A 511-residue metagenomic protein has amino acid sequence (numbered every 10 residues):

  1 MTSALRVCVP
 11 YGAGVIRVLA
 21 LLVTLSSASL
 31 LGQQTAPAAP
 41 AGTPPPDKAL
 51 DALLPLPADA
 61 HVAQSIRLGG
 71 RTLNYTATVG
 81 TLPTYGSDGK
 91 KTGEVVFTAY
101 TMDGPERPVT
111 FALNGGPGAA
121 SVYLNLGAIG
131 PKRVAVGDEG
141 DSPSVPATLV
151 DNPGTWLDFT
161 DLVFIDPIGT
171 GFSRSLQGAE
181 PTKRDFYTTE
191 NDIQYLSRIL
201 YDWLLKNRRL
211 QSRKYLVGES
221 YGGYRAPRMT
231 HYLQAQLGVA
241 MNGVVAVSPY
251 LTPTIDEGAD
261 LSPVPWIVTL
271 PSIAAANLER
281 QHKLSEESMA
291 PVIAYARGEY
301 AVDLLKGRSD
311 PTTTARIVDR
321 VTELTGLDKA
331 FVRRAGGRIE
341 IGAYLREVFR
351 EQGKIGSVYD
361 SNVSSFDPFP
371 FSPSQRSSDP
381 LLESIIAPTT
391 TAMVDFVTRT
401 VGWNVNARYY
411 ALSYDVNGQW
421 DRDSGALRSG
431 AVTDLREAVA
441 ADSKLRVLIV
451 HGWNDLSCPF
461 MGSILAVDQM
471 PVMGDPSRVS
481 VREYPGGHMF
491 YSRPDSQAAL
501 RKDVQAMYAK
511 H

Functional and structural regions predicted by a protein language model:
A36-K48, G89-Y187, D468: N-terminal cap/lid subdomain of alpha/beta-hydrolase-fold enzymes
R133-A135, Q234-E323: A catalytic-pocket lid/entrance helix-loop region that shapes and gates access to the active site across common
Q194-S212: Conserved acidic catalytic loop of the alpha/beta-hydrolase fold
R209-Y221: Alpha/beta-hydrolase fold nucleophile elbow
P311-S457: Alpha/beta-hydrolase fold catalytic core
L445, P459-Q469: Short alpha-helix in the alpha/beta-hydrolase fold that links the catalytic acid
P471-H488: Catalytic histidine neighborhood in serine/cysteine hydrolases with alpha/beta-hydrolase-type architecture
G487-S496: Catalytic histidine-centered segment of alpha/beta-hydrolase-like enzymes
